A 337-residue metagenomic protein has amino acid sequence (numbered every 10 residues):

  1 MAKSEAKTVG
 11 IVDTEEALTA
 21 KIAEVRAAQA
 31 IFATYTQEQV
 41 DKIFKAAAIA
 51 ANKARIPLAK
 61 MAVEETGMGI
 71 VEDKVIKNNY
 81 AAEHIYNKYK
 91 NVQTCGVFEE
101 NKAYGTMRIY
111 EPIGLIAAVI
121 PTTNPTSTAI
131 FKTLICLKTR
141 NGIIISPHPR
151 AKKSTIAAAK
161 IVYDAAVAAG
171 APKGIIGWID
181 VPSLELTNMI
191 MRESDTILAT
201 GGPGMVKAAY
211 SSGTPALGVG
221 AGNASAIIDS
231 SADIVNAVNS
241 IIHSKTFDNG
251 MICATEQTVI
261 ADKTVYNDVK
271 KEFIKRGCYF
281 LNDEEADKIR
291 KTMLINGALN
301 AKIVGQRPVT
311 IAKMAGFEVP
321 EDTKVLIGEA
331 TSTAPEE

Functional and structural regions predicted by a protein language model:
M1-M107, I135, K275: N-terminal Rossmann-like NAD(P)+-binding subdomain of aldehyde/semialdehyde dehydrogenases
E5, V12-T14, V206-E336: ALDH superfamily catalytic-core signature
D13-E16, A20-A23, Y35-E38, K42-A46 (+19 more regions): Conserved active-site and cofactor/substrate-binding residues in soluble primary-metabolism enzymes
I22, R26-Q29, A33-T36, F44-R55 (+10 more regions): Structural signal for hydrophobic packing residues in well-ordered secondary-structure cores of soluble enzyme domains
Q29, I43-A47, A117-V119, I144-H148 (+1 more regions): Short glycine-rich or small-residue beta-strand-to-loop segments that form or flank ligand, phosphate, metal/Fe-S
A82-I85, L186-I190, T292-I295, S332-E337: Short, solvent-exposed polar/charged micro-motifs at secondary-structure junctions
Y89-G105, I113, V304-P308, D322-S332: Alpha-helix-centered segments that form part of catalytic cores
V97-N236: Rossmann-like NAD(P) dinucleotide-binding subdomain of oxidoreductase/dehydrogenase enzymes
